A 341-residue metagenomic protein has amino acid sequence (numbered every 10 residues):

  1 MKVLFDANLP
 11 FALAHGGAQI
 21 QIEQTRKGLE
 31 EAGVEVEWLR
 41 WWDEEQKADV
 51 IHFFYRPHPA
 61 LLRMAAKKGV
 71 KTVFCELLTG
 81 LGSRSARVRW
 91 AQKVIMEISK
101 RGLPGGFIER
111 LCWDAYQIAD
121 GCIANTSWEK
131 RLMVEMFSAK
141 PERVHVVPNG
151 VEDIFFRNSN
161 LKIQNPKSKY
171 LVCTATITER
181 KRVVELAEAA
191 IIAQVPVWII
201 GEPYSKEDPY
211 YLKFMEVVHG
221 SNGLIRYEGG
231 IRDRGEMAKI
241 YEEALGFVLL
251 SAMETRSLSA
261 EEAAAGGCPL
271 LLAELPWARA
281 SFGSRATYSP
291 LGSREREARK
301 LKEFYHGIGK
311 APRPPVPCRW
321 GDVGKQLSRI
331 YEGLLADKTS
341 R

Functional and structural regions predicted by a protein language model:
G17, H306-K338: A charged, aromatic-enriched C-terminal amphipathic alpha-helix characteristic of glycosyltransferases across folds
E97-C122, R131: Membrane-proximal helix-turn-helix segments that form the acceptor-binding/catalytic region of lipid-linked
V134-E135, E142-K169: Acidic anion/phosphate-binding donor-loop and adjacent secondary structure in glycosyltransferase catalytic cores
Q164-Q194, W198-I200: Conserved donor-binding/catalytic core segment of Leloir-type glycosyltransferases
Y211-I231, G235: Nucleotide-activated donor-binding/catalytic signature segment of Leloir-type glycosyltransferases, i.e., the conserved
K239-A244: Short alpha-helical donor nucleotide-sugar binding micro-motif in glycosyltransferases
A252: Aromatic "clamp/platform" in nucleotide-sugar-dependent glycosyltransferases that forms part of the donor/acceptor
A286-R294, E303-H306: Conserved acidic donor-binding segment of nucleotide-sugar-dependent glycosyltransferases
